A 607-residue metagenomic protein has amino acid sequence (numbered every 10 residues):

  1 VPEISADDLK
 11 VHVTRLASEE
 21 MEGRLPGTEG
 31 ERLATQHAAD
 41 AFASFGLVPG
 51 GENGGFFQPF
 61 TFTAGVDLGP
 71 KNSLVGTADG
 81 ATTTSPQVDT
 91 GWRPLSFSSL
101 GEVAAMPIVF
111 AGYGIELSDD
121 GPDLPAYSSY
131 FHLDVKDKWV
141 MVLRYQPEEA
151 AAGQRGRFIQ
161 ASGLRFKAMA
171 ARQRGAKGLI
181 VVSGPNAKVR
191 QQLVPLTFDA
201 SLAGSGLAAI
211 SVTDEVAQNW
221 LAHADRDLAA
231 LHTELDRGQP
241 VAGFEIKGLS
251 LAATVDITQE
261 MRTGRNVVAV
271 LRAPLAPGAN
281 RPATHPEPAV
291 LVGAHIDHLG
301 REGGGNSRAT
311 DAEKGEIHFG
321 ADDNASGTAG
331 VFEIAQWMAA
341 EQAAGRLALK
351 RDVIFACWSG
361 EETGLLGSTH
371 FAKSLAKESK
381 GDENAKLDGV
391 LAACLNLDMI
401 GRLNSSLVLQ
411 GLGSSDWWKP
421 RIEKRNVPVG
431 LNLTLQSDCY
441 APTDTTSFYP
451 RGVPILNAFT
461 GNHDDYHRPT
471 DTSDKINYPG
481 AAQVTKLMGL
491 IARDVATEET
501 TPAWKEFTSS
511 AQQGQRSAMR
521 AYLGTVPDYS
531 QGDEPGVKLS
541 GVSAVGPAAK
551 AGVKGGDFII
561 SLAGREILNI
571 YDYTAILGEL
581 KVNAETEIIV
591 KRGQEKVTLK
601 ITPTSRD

Functional and structural regions predicted by a protein language model:
E3-E29, F45, P49-G51, L193 (+6 more regions): N-terminal capping segment at the start of a domain
S5, P86-A208, P277-R281, H285-L291 (+5 more regions): Extracellular/luminal Protease-associated
E22-A150, E245-G248, T254-Q259, T263-N266 (+2 more regions): Noncatalytic luminal/extracellular "stalk/propeptide" segments of secretory-pathway proteins
Q87-T90, S99-E102, L207-A229, W358-H463 (+1 more regions): Metal-dependent peptidase/peptidase-like ectodomains
Q160-S162, F166, T263, G300-N306 (+2 more regions): Acidic/histidine-rich catalytic neighborhood of metal-dependent amide-processing enzymes
Q173-S183, F198-N266: Long, well-ordered, tryptophan-enriched scaffold segments
A329, Q336, D464-S510: His/Asp/Glu-rich mid-to-C-terminal helical/loop segments that flank catalytic regions of hydrolases
L487, P502-D607: C-terminal recognition in membrane/secretory proteostasis and scaffolding
